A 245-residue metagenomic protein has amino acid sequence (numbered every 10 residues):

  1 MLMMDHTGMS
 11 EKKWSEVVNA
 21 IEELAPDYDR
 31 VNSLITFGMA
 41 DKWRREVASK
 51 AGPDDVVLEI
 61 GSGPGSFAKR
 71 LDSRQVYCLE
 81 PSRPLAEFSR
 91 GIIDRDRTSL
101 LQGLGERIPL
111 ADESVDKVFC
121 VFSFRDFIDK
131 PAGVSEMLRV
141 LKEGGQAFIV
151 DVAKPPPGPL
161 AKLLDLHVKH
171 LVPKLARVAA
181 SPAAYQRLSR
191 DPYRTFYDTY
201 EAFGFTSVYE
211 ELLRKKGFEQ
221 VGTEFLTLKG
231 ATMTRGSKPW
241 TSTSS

Functional and structural regions predicted by a protein language model:
S15, A153-K216, G222: C-terminal alpha-helical "lid/dimerization" subdomain adjacent to the S-adenosyl-L-methionine
T36-D54: Conserved alpha-helix/loop element of class I SAM-dependent methyltransferases that forms part of the SAM/SAH-binding
L58-R107: Class I SAM-dependent methyltransferase SAM/SAH-binding core
E106-V118: A short acidic, Gly/Pro-enriched loop at the edge of an enzyme's catalytic core that lines a small-molecule cofactor
K117-K130: A short SAM/SAH-binding and catalytic strip from SAM-dependent methyltransferases
P131-E143: A short glycine-rich, Lys/Arg-flanked "PGG" loop and its adjoining helix->strand segment in the class I
G145-V152: Conserved beta-strand signature within the Rossmann-like core of class I S-adenosyl-L-methionine
K216-S245: Core SAM-dependent methyltransferase catalytic element
